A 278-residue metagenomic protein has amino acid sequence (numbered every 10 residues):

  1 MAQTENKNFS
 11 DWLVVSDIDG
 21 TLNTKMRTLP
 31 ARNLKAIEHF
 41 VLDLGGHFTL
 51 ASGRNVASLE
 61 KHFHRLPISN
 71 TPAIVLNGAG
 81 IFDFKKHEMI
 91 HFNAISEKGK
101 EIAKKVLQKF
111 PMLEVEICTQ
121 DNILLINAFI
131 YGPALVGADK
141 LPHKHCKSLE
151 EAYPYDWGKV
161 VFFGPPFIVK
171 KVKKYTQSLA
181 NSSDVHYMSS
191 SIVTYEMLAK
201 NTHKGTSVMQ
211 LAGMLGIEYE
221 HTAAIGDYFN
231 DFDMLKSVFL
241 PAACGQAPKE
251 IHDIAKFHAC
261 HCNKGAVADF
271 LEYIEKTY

Functional and structural regions predicted by a protein language model:
M1-S16, K35, H39: Non-catalytic pre-domain segments flanking phosphatase-related domains
T4-L13, P30, E196-Y278: Mg2+-dependent phosphoryl-transfer enzymes with acidic/Ser/Thr/Gly-rich catalytic loops
I18, R54, G226-Y228: Active-site metal-binding loops of divalent metal-dependent hydrolases
K25-L29: Conserved ATPase-coupling elements of RecA-like P-loop NTPase cores
A31-G132: Active-site phosphate-binding/coordination module
L44-T49, S69-T71, K159, E220-H221 (+1 more regions): Short active-site oxyanion
I68-S69, N77, N181-S183, S237-V238 (+1 more regions): Short, structured coil segments at secondary-structure junctions
M112-I225, F232-S237, Q246: Conserved acidic, metal-coordinating active-site core of Asp-based, Mg2+-dependent phosphoryl-transfer enzymes
